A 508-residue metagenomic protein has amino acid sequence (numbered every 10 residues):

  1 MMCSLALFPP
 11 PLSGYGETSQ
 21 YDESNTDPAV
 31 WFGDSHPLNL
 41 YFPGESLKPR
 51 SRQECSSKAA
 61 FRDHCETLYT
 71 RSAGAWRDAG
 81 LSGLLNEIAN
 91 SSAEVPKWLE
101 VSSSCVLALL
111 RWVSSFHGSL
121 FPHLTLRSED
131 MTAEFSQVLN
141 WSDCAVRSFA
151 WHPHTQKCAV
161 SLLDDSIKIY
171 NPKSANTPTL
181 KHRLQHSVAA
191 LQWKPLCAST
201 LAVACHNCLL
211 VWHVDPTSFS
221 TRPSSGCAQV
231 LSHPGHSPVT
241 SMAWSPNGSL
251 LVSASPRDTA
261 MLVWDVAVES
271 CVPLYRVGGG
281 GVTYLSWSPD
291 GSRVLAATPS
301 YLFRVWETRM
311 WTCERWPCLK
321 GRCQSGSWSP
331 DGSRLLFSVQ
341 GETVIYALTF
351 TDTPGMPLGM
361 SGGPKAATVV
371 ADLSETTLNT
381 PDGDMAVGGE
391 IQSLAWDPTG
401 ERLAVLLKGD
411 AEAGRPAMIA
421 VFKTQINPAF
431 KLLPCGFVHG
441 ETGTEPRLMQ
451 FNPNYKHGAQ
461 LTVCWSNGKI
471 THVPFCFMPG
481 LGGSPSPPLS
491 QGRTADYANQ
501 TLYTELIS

Functional and structural regions predicted by a protein language model:
M2-S508: WD40-repeat beta-propeller superdomains and closely related acidic/aromatic-rich repeat-like regions
